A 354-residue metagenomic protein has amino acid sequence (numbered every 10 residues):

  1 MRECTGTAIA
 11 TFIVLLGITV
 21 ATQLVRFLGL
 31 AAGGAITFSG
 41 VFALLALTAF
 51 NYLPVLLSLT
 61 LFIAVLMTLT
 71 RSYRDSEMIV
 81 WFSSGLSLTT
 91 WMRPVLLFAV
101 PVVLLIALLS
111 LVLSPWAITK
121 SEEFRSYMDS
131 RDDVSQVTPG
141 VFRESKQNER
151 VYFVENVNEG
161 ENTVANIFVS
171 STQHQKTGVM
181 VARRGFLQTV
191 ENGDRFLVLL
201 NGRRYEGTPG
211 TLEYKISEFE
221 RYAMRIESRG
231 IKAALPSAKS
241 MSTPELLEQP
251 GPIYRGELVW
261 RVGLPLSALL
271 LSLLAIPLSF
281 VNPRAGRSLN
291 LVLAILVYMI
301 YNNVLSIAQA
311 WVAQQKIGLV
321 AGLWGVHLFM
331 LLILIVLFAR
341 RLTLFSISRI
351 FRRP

Functional and structural regions predicted by a protein language model:
M1-Q147, E159, Q175, G193 (+2 more regions): Transmembrane alpha-helices
Y152-G178: Extracytoplasmic/periplasmic/luminal assembly and interaction segments in envelope/secretory/respiratory proteins
V154-N158, A182-T189: Extended lipid/amphipathic-ligand handling interfaces
N156, N166, R184, N201 (+1 more regions): Extracellular/lumenal ectodomain signal focusing on beta-strand-rich modules and carbohydrate-recognition contexts
N162-V164, M180-A182, L197-G202: Extended beta-sheet lipid-handling architectures
V169-T172, L200-T208: Short, solvent-exposed aromatic-acidic interface loops
T177-R184, I216: Amphipathic hydrophobic-ligand
V198, E213-E218, A223-R225: Ser/Thr- (and often Asn-) enriched beta-sheet segments in non-cytosolic proteins
